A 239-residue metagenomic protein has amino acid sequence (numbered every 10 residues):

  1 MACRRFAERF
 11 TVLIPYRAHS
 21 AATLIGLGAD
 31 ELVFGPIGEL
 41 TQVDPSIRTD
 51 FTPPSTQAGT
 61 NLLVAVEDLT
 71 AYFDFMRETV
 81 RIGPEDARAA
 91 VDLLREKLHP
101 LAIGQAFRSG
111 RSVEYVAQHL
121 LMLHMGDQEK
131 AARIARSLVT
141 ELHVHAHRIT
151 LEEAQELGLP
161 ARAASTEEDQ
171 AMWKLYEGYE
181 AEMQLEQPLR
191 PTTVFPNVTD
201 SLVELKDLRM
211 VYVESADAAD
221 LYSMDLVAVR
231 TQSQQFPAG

Functional and structural regions predicted by a protein language model:
M1-L13, R17-A18, V33-G35, D44-G239: N-terminal organellar transit peptides
H19, L24-I25: Membrane-embedded segments
T23, V43-D44: Short glycine-/acidic-enriched loop or helix-start segments at secondary-structure transitions that form or flank
I25-G26, A154: Hydrophobic/aromatic residues within transmembrane alpha-helices of multi-pass small-molecule transporters
A29: Basic K/R-rich, polyanion-interacting modules in nucleoproteins and related proteins
